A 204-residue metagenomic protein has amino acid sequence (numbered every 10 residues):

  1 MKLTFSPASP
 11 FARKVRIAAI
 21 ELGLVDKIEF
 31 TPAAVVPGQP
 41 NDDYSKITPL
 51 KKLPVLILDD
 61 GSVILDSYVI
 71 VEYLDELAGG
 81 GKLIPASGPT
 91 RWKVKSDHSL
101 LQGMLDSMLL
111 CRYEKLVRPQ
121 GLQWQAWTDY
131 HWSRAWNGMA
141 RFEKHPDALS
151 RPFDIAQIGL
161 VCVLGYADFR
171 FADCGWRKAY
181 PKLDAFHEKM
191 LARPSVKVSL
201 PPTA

Functional and structural regions predicted by a protein language model:
M1-Q125: GST-like domain detector, emphasizing the conserved glutathione-binding G-site in the N-terminal thioredoxin-like
L56, I158, M190-R193: Residue-level signal for nonpolar/aromatic packing positions in well-ordered secondary structure
D59, V161, P202: Conserved residues at the C-terminal ends of beta-strands
V71, D75, K95-H98, M139 (+2 more regions): Non-transmembrane alpha-helical segments in soluble domains of secreted/periplasmic/extracellular proteins
L101-E188: GST-like fold's C-terminal all-alpha helical module
A148, S199-A204: Long amphipathic alpha-helical segments
A185-S199: Charged phosphate-binding loop/patch that engages nucleotide di/tri-phosphates or the phosphate backbone of nucleic
